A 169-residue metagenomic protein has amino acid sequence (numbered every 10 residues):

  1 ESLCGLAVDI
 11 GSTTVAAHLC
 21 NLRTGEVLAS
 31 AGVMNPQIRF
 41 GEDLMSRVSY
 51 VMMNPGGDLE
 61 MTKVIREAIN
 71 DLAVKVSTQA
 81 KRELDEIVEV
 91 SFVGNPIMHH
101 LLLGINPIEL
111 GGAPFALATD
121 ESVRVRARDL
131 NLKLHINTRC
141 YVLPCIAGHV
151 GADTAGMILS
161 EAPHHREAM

Functional and structural regions predicted by a protein language model:
E1-A7, S12, T24, M61-L84 (+2 more regions): Nucleotide/phosphate-binding catalytic cleft detector across ATP-hydrolyzing and phosphate-transferring enzymes
V15-A17: Short loop/turn microsegments at loop-to-beta-strand junctions
L19-L59: Short glycine-rich, Thr/Ser-proximal phosphate-binding strand/loop in the N-terminal lobe of ATP-dependent enzymes
